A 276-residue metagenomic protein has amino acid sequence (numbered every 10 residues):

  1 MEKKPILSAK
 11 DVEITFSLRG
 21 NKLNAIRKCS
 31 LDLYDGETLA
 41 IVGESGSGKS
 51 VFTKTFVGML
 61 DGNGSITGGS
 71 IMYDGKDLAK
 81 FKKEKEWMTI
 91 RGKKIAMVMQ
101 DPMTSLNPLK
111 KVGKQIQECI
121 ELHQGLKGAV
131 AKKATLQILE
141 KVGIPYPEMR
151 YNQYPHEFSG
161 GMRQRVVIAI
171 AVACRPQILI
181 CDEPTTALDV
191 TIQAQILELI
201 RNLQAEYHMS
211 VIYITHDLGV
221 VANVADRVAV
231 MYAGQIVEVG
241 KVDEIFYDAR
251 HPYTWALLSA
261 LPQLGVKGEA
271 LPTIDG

Functional and structural regions predicted by a protein language model:
K3-P5, P145-E148, K241-G276: Short catalytic/signature loops enriched in Gly
I66-D77: Conserved ABC transporter NBD signature motif
D77, V130-M149, L258-S259: Conserved ABC ATPase "signature" region
L78-A96, L122, E244-A249: ABC ATPase NBD coupling module
A173-Q177: A short, proline-enriched helix->beta-strand linker immediately N-terminal to the Walker B motif in ABC-type P-loop
V221-N223: A short, surface-exposed alpha-helical micro-motif characterized by mixed small hydrophobic and charged/polar residues
